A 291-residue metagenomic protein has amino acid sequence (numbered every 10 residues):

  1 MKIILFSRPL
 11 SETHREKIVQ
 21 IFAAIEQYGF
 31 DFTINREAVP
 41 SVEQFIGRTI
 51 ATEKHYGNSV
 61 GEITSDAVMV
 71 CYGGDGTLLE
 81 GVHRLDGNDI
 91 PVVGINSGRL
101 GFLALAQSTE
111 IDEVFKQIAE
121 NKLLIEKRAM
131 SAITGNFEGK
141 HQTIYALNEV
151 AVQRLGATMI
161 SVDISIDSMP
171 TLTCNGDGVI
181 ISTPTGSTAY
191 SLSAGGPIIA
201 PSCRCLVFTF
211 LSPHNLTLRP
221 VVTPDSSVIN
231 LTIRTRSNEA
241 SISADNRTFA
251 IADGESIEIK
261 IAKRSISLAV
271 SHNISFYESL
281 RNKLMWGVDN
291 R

Functional and structural regions predicted by a protein language model:
M1-V68, T109-L124, G135-I144: ATP/NTP phosphate-donor binding region
L10, G74-T77, L100, T185-S187: Short glycine-rich anion-binding loops that position phosphate/pyrophosphate groups of nucleotides and phosphorylated
H14-R15, G76-G81, T188-S193: Short glycine/serine/threonine-rich phosphate/pyrophosphate-binding segments that cradle anionic phosphate groups
C71-Y72, T77-S97, A104-Q107: Glycine-rich phosphate/dinucleotide-binding loop and adjoining beta-alpha-beta core of small-molecule
R99-D177: Catalytic core of DAGKc-family lipid kinases
K127-S131, A146-N148, T158-V162, D177-V179 (+5 more regions): A generic structural signal for short beta-strands and their flanking turns/coil linkers
V152, D167-T171, L218-R291: ATP/nucleoside-binding phosphotransfer catalytic cores, i.e., glycine-rich phosphate-binding loops
L172-T217: Gly/Ser/Thr-rich active-site loops/lids in small-molecule metabolic enzymes that frequently grip phosphoryl groups
